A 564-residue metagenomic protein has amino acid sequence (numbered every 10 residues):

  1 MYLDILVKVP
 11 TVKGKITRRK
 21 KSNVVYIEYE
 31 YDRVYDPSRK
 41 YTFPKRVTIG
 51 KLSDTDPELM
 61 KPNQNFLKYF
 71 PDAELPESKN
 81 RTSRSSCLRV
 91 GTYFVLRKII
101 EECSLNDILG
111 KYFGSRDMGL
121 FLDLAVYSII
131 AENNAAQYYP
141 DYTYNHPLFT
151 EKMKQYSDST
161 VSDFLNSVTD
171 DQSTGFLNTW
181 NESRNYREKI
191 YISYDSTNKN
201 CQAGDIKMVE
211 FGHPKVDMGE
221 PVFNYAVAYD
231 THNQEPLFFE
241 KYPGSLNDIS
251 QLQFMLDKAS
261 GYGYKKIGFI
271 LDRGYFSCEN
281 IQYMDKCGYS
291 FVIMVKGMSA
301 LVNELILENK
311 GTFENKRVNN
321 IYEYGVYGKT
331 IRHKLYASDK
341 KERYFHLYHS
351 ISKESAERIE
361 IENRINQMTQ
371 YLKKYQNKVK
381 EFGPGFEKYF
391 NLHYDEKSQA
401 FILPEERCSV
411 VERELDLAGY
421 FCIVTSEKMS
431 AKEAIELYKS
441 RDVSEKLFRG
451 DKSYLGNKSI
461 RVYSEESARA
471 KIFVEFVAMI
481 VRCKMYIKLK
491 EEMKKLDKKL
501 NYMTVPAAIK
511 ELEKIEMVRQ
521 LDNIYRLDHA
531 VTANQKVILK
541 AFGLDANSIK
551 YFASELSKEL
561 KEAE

Functional and structural regions predicted by a protein language model:
M1-S193, T197-A203, A226-F239, P243-S245 (+4 more regions): Dynamic "connector" segments at or just before major functional cores
P37, H146-M153, D171, N185-R187 (+5 more regions): Secondary-structure transition/capping motifs at alpha-helix termini and the adjoining loop/turn into the next element
M118-G119, A131, M153, S157 (+7 more regions): Secondary-structure capping and boundary motifs in well-ordered enzyme cores
P140-Y144, H232-P236, Y262-Y264, L415-M429 (+1 more regions): Short acidic (Asp/Glu) and glycine-rich catalytic loops that position anionic groups and cofactors
P221-F223, K241, S290-L437, I509-E564: An anionic, glycine-rich sequence signature occurring as long contiguous blocks
K241, L246-D257, G261-Y262, Y275-N319 (+3 more regions): Catalytic or ion-translocation cores adjacent to nucleophile or general acid/base/metal-coordination motifs in diverse
G268-F276: Acidic/histidine-rich, metal-coordinating catalytic segments
A434-R461: Short amphipathic alpha-helical "interface-anchor" segments enriched in bulky aromatics
